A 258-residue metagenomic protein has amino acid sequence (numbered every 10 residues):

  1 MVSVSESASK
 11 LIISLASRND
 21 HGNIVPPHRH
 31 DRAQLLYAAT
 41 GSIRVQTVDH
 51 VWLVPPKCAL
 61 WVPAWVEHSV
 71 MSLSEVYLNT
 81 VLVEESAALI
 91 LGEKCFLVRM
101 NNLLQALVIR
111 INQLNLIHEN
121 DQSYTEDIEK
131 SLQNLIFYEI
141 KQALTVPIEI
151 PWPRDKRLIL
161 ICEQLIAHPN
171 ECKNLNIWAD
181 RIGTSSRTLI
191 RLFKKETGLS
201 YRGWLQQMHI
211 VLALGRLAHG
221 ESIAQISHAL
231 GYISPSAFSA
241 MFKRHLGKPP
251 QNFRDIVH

Functional and structural regions predicted by a protein language model:
M1-S42: Generic protein-terminus/edge-of-domain signal
V25, T40-Q46, A59-L60, H68: Short beta-strand segments in beta-sandwich/barrel cores
A39-T40, P55-P56, S74: A cytosolic small-molecule/anion-sensing beta-strand core signal
D49-A64: Short acidic-glycine-tyrosine-enriched beta hairpin
K57, L189, F193, A237-F238 (+1 more regions): Short hydrophobic/aromatic patch on the recognition helix
W65-C95: Ligand-binding loop in jelly-roll beta-barrel domains
H118-I182, K195-Q207: Short, Lys/Arg-enriched, Trp-marked, Pro/Gly-tolerant hinge/linker segments that flank
N176, T184, K195-P235, S239 (+1 more regions): Terminal helix-turn-helix DNA-binding modules in bacterial transcription factors
